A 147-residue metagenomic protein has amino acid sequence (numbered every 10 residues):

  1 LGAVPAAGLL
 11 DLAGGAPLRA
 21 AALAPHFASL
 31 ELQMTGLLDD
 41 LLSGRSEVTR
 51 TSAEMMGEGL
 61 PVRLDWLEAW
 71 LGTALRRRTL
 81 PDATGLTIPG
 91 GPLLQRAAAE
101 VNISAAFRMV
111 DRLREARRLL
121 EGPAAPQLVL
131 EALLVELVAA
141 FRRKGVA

Functional and structural regions predicted by a protein language model:
L1-A147: Charged, glycine-rich active-site and insertion segments that engage polyanionic ligands
